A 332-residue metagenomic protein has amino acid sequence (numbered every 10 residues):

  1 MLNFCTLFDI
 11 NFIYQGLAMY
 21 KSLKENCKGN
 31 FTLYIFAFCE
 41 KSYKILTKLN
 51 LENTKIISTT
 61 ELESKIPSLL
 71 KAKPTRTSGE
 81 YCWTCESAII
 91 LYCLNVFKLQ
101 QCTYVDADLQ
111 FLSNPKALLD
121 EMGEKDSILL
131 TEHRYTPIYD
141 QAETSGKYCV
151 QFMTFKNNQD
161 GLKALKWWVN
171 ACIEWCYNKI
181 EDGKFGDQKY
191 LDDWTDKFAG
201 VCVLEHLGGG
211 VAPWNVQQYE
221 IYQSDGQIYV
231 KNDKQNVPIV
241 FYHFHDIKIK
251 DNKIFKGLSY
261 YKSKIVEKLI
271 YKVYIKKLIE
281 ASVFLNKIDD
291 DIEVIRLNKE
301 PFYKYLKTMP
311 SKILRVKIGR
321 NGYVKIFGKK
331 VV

Functional and structural regions predicted by a protein language model:
M1-V332: Glycosyltransferase catalytic domains, chiefly GT-A lineage
